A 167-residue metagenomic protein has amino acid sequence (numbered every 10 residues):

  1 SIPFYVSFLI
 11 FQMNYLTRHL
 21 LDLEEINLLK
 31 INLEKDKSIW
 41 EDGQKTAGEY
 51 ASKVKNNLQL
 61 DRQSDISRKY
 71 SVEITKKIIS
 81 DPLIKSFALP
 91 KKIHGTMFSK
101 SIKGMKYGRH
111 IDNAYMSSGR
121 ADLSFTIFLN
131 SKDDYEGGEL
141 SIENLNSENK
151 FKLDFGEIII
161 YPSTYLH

Functional and structural regions predicted by a protein language model:
S1-Q12: Short, Lys/Arg-enriched N-terminal segments with co-localized hydrophobic residues within the first ~10-30 amino acids
P3, N32, D42, R62 (+2 more regions): Alpha-helical protein-protein interaction elements
F11-P90: Non-heme Fe(II)/2-oxoglutarate
P82-L166: Catalytic core of non-heme Fe(II) oxygenases with the double-stranded beta-helix
